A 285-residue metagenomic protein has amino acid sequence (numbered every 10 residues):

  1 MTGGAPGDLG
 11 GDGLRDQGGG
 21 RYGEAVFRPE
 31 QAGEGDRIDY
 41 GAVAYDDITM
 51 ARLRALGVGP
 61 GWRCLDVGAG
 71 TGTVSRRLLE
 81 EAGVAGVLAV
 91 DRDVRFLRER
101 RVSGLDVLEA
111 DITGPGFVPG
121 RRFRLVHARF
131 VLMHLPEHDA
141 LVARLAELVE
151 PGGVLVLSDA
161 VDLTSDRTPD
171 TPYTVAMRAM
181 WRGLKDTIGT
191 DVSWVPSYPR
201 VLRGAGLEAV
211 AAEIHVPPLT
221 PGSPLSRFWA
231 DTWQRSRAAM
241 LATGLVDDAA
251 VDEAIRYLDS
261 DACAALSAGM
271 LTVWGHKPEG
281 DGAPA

Functional and structural regions predicted by a protein language model:
G20-D46: Class I SAM-dependent methyltransferase Rossmann-like catalytic core, especially the SAM/SAH-binding loop
V43-W62: Conserved alpha-helix/loop element of class I SAM-dependent methyltransferases that forms part of the SAM/SAH-binding
L65, T71-P115: Class I SAM-dependent methyltransferase SAM/SAH-binding core
F117-V126: A short acidic, Gly/Pro-enriched loop at the edge of an enzyme's catalytic core that lines a small-molecule cofactor
A128-L132, S158: Residues lining the SAM
D139-V154: A short glycine-rich, Lys/Arg-flanked "PGG" loop and its adjoining helix->strand segment in the class I
V156-S223: Conserved catalytic/acceptor-binding region of the Class I
A209-A285: Conserved Class I S-adenosyl-L-methionine
